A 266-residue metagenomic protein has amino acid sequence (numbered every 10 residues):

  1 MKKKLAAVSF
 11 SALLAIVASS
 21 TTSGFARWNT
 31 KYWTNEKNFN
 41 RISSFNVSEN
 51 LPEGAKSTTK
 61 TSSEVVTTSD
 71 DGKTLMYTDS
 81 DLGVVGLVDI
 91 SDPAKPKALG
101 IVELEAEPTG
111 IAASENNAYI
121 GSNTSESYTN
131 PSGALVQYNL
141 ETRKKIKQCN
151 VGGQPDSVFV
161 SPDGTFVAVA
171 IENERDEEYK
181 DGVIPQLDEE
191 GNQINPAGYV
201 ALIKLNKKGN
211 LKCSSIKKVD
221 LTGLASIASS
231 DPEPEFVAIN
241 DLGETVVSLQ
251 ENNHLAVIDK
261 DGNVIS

Functional and structural regions predicted by a protein language model:
A18-K31: Sec-dependent signal peptide cleavage junction
N38-S57, V102-L104, L205-P232, I265-S266: Surface-exposed loop and turn segments in beta-propeller and other repeat-based domains that flank or scaffold
F45-V85, P232-E235, N240-D241: Beta-strand-rich domains and repeat architectures in extracellular enzymes and scaffolds, especially beta-propellers
D70-G72, A113-E115, V160-G164, N240-L242: Residue-level detector of Asp-centered blade-edge/turn motifs that repeat once per structural unit in beta-propeller
D92-S127: Blade-loop segments of beta-propeller domains
G121-G133, A170-G198: Short, conserved, GDST-rich strand-edge loop motifs in beta-rich repeat architectures
S132-R143, D188-K207, G262: Beta-propeller blade signature
